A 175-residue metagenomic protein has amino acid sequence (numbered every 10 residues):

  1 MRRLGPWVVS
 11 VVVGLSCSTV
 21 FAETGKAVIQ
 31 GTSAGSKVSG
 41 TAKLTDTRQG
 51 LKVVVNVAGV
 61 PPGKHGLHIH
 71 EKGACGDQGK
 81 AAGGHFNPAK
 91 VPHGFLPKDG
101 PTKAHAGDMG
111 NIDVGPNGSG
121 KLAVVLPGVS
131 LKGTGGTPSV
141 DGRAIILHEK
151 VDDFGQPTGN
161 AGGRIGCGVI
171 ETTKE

Functional and structural regions predicted by a protein language model:
M1-R2: N-terminal secretory signal peptides that target proteins for export/translocation
G5, V12-G14, S18-E175: N-terminal leader/targeting pre-sequences
